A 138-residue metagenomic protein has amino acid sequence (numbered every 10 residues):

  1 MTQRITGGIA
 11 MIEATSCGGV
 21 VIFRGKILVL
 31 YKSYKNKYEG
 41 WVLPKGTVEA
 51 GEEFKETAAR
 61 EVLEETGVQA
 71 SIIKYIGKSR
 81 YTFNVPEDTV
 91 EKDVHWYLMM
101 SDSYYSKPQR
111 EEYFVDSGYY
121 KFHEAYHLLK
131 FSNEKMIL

Functional and structural regions predicted by a protein language model:
I5-L43: N-terminal strand-loop-strand
I22, M136-L138: Short, intrinsically disordered, charge-balanced linker/junction segments flanking boundaries in proteins
V48-M136: Unchanged
